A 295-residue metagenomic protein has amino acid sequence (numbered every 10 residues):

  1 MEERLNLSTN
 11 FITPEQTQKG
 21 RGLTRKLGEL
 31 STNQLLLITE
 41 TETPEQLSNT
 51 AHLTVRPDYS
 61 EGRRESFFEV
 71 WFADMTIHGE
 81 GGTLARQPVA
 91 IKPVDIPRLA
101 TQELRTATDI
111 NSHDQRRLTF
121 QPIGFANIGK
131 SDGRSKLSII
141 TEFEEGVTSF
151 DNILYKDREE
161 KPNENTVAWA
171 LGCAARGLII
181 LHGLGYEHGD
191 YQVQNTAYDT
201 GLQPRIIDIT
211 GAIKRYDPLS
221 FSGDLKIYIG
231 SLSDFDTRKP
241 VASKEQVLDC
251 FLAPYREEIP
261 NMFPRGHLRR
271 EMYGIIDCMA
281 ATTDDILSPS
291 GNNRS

Functional and structural regions predicted by a protein language model:
E2-E61: Juxta-kinase regulatory segment immediately upstream of eukaryotic protein kinase catalytic domains
T54-S60, R64-T108: ATP-binding glycine-rich loop module of kinase domains
T106-L118: Structural motif at the C-terminus of the N-lobe alphaC helix and the adjacent alphaC-beta4 loop of the Hanks-type
Q121-E164: Conserved structural core of kinase catalytic domains
A170-L171: Activation segment signature within eukaryotic-like protein kinase domains
A174-L181: Conserved hydrophobic alpha-helix
H182-V193, Y198-D199: Catalytic-loop of the protein kinase fold
R205-P289: C-lobe/activation-segment region of protein kinase-like
